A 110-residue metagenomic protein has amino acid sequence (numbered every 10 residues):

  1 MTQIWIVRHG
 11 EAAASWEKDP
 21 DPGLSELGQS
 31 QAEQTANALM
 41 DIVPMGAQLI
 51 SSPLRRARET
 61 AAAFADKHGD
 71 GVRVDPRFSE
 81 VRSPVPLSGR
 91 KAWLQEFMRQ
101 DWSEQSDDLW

Functional and structural regions predicted by a protein language model:
T2-V74, D101-D108: Active-site-proximal alpha-helix that buttresses catalytic centers in soluble enzyme cores
D75-R99: Signature for phosphate-centric chemistry
